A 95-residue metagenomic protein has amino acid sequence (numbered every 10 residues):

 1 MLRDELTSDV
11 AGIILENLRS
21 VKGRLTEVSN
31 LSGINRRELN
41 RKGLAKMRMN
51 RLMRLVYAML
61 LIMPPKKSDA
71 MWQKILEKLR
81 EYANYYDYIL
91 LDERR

Functional and structural regions predicted by a protein language model:
M1-E27, L31: A short, Lys/Arg-rich alpha-helix, primarily the initiator
R3-D4, K22, K66-R95: Short, charged recognition helix plus adjacent turn of helix-turn-helix-like nucleic-acid-binding domains
I14-L15, N35, M63, L76 (+1 more regions): Residues marking helix boundaries in flexible regions
L18, M49, M59-L60, L79: Generic L/I/V-rich hydrophobic alpha-helical segments across diverse proteins
N30-M47: Recognition helix of helix-turn-helix/homeodomain-like DNA-binding domains that insert into the DNA major groove
N50-D69: DNA major-groove recognition helix of helix-turn-helix/homeodomain DNA-binding modules
